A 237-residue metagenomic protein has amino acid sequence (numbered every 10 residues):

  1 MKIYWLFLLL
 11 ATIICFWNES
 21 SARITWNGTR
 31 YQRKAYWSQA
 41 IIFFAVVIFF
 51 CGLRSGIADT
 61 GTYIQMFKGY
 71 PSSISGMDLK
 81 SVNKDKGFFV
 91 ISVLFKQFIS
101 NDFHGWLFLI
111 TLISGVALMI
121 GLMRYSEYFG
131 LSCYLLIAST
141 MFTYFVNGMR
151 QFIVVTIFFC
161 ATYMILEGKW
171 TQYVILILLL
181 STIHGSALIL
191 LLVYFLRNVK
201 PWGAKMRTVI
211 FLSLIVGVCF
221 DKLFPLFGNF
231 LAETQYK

Functional and structural regions predicted by a protein language model:
M1-Y4, T12-R23, R30-A58, G217-V218: Transmembrane signal-anchor helices characteristic of membrane glycosylation enzymes that use polyprenol
G61-I64, F89, Y194-K237: Alpha-helical transmembrane segments and terminal signal-anchor/GPI-anchor hydrophobic tails, characterized by long
G61-S72, D78-S100: Short hydrophobic/aromatic helix or loop-helix immediately within or flanking a transmembrane segment in polytopic
K86, F98-I113: Loop-to-helix entry region of an early transmembrane alpha helix in multi-pass inner-membrane enzymes
M119-S139: Transmembrane-helix signature of polytopic, membrane-embedded enzymes that assemble or transfer cell-envelope glycans
M141, Q172-F195: Membrane-interface alpha helices of multi-pass inner-membrane proteins
V146-F152: Short acidic/glycine- and proline-prone juxtamembrane loop motifs at membrane-interface regions of multi-pass membrane
F158-Q172: Membrane-interface transmembrane helices that cradle and orient dolichyl/undecaprenyl
